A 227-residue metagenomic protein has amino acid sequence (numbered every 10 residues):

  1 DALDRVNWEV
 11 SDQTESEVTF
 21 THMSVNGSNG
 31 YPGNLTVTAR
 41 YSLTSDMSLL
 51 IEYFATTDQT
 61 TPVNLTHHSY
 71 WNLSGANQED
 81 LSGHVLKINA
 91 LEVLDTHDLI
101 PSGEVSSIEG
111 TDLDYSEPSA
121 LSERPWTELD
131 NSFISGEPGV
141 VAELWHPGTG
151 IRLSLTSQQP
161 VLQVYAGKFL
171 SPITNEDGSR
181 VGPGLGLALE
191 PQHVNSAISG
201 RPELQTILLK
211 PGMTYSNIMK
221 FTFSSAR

Functional and structural regions predicted by a protein language model:
D1-R227: An exposed, glycine/acidic-rich loop-and-rim segment of catalytic or binding clefts
